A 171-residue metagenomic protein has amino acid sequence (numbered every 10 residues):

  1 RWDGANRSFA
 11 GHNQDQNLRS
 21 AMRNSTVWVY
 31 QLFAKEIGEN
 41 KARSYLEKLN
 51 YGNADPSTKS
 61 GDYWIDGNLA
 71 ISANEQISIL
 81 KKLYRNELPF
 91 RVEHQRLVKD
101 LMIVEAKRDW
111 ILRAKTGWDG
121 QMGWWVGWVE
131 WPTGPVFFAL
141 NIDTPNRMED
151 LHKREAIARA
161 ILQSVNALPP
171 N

Functional and structural regions predicted by a protein language model:
R1-N17, V98-I111: Short, mixed-charge aromatic SLiMs
R1-W2, W64, W124-W128: Tryptophan-centric aromatic hotspots in well-structured domains and transmembrane helices
G4-L18, V27-R85: Mid-domain, small-residue-enriched loop/turn segments at the edges of structured enzyme/sensor domains
S20-R23, V29, N53-D55, G127 (+1 more regions): Structural recognition of the beta-strand scaffold that forms the well-ordered cores of secreted hydrolase catalytic
A21-M22, L46, L101-M102: A generic structural signal for nonpolar/aromatic side chains embedded in well-ordered alpha-helices
S25, S60, I142-T144: Short, histidine-centered active-site or binding-site loop motifs used for metal coordination, general acid-base
K35-G38, K82-N171: Structured C-terminal helix/loop/strand segments within mature extracytoplasmic catalytic/sensor domains
